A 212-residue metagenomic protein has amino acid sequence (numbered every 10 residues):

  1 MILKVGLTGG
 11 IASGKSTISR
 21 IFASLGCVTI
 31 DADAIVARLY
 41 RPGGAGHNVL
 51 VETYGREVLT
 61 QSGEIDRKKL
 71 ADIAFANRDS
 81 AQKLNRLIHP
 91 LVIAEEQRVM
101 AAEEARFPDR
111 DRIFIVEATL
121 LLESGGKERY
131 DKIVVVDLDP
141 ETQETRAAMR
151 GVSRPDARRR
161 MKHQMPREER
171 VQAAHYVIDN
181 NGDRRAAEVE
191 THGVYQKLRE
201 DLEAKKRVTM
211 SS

Functional and structural regions predicted by a protein language model:
M1-A34: Walker A (P-loop) phosphate-binding motif
K4, C27-T29, I113, K127 (+2 more regions): Hydrophobic "anchor" residues on beta-strands that sit immediately upstream of conserved functional sites
G14, D33, L84, I115 (+3 more regions): Residue-level signal for inorganic ion chemistry
V28, A34, K132, H175-Y176: Well-ordered beta-strand positions
A34-R112: ATP-dependent small-molecule kinase phosphotransfer cores that center on conserved nucleotide phosphate-binding segments
H47-V51, I93, P140-A148, R158: An amphipathic alpha-helix signature
E96-R98, E128-R129, T145, M149-S212: Small-molecule kinase domains that catalyze NTP-dependent phosphoryl transfer to phosphate-bearing small molecules
Q97-D109, I113-M149: ATP-dependent NMP and nucleoside kinases share a basic, alpha-helical "lid"
